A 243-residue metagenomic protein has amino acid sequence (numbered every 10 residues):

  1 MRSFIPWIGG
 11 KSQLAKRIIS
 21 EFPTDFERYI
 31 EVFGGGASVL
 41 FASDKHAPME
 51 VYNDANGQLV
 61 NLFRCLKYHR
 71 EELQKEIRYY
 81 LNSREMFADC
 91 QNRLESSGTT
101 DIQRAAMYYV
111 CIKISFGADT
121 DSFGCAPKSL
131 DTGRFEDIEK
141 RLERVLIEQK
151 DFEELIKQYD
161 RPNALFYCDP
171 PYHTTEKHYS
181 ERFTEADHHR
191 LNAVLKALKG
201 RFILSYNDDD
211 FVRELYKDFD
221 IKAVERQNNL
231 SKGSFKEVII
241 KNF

Functional and structural regions predicted by a protein language model:
M1-G34, S38-L40, K45: S-adenosyl-L-methionine
M1-L14, T24, G57, H69-H178 (+2 more regions): SAM-dependent nucleic-acid methyltransferase catalytic core
D25-Y29, A47, R161-N163, K199: A general structural motif
F33, N56, P171, N207 (+1 more regions): Anionic group-transfer/hydrolysis microenvironments
M49-D54: Conserved SAM-binding motif I beta-strand of class I
V60: Short alpha-helix immediately C-terminal to the canonical SAM-binding loop
F63: Conserved SAM-binding loop
T184-F243: Long, positively charged, glycine-interspersed low-complexity recognition regions
